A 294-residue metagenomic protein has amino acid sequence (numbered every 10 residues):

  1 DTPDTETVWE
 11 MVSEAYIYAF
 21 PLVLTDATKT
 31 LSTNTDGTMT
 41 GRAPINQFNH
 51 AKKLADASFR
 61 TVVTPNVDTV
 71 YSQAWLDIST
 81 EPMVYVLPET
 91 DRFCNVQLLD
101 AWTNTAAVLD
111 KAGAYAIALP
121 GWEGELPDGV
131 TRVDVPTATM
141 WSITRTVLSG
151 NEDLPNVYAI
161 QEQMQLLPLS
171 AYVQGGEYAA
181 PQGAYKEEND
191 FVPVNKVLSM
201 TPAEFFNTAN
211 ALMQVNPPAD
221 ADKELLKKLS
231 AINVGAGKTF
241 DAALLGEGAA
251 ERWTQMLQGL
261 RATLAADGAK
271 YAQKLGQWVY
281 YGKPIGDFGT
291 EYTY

Functional and structural regions predicted by a protein language model:
T2-Y294: A compositional/structural signature for long, glycine/proline-rich flexible linkers and loops on extracytoplasmic
